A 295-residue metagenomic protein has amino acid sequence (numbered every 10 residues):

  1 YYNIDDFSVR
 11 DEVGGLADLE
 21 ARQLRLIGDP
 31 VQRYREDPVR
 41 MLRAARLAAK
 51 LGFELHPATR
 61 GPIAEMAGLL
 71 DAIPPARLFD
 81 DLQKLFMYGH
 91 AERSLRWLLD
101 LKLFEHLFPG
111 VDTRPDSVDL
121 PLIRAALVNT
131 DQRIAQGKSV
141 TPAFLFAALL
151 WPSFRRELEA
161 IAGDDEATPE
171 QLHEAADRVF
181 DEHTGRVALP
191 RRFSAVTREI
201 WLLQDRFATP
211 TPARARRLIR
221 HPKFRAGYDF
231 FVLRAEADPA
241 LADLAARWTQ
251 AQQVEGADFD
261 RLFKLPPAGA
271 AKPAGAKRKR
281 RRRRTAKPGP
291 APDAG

Functional and structural regions predicted by a protein language model:
Y1-G163: Glycine- and charge-enriched loop/helix tracts that form the active or gating conduit in phosphate/cation-handling
L95-A276, K287-G295: C-terminal subdomains that position terminal phosphate/3'-OH groups for nucleotidyl transfer/ligation, primarily on
R280-R281: Regulatory N- and C-terminal appendages and interdomain linkers associated with kinase/kinase-like NTP transferase
